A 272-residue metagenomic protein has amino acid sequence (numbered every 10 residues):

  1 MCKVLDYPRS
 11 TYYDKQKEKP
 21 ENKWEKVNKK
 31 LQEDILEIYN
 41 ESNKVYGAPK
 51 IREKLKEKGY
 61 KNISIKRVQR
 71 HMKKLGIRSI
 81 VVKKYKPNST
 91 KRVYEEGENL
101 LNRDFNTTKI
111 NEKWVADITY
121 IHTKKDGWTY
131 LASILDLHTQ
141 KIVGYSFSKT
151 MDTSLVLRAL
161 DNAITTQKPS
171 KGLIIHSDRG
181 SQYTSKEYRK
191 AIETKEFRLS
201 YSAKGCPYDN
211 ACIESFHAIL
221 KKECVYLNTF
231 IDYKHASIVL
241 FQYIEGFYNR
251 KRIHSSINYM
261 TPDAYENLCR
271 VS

Functional and structural regions predicted by a protein language model:
M1-C2, Y12, I35, I51 (+15 more regions): Mobile genetic element proteins and their domesticated derivatives, centered on retroelements and DNA transposons
C2, S10-K109, C206, T261-C269: Basic, flexible linker segments flanking DNA-binding modules in nucleic acid-interacting mobile-element proteins
V4-T11, K30, L155, A159 (+4 more regions): Generic alpha-helical secondary structure signal
K58-Y60, N106-T107, K124, R179 (+2 more regions): Conserved, non-catalytic sequence blocks in retroelement Pol enzymes and Pol-derived host proteins
V81-K86, I175-R179, K195-C212, N228-Y233: RNase H-like polynucleotidyl transferase catalytic core
T107-V143, K149: An active-site-proximal beta-strand-loop segment
Y145-K168: Active-site beta-loop-alpha junctions of metal-dependent nucleic acid enzymes, especially the RNase H-like/DDE
K186, E193-F197, I219-S272: C-terminal domain-tail junction helix/linker
